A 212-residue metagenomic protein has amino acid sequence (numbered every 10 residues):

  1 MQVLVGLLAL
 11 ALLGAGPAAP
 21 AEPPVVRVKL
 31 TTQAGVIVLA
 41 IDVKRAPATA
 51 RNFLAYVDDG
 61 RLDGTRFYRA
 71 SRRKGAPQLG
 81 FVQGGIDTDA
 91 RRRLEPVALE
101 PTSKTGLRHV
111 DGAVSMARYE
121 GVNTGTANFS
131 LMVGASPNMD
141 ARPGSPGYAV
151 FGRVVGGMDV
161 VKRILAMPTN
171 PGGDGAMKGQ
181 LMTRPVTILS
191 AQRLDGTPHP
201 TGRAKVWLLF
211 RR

Functional and structural regions predicted by a protein language model:
V3-G14: Bacterial N-terminal signal peptides
A15-R212: Cyclophilin-like peptidyl-prolyl cis-trans isomerases
